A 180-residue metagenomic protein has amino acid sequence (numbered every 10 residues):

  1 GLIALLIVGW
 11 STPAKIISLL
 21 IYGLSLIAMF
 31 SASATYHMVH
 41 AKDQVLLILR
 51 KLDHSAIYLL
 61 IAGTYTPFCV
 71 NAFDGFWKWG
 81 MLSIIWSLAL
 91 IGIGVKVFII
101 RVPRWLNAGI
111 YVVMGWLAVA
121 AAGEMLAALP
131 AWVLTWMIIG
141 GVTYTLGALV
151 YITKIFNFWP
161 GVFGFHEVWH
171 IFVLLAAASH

Functional and structural regions predicted by a protein language model:
G1-H180: Multi-pass alpha-helical transmembrane bundles in non-GPCR membrane proteins that perform intramembrane catalysis
